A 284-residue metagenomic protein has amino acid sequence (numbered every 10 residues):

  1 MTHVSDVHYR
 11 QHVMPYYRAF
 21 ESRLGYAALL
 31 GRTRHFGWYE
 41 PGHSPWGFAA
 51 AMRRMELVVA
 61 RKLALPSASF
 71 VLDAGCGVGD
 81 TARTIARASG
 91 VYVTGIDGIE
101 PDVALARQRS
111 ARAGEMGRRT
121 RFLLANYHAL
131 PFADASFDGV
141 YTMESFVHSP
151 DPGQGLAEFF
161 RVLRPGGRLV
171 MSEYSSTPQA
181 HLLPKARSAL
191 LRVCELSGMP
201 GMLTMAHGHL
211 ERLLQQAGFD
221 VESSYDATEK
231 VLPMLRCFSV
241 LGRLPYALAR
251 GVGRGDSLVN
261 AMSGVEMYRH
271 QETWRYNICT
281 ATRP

Functional and structural regions predicted by a protein language model:
M1-A27: N-terminal auxiliary segments of SAM/dcSAM-dependent transferases
W46-S67: Conserved alpha-helix/loop element of class I SAM-dependent methyltransferases that forms part of the SAM/SAH-binding
F70-L72, V78-A129: Class I SAM-dependent methyltransferase SAM/SAH-binding core
H128-G139: A short acidic, Gly/Pro-enriched loop at the edge of an enzyme's catalytic core that lines a small-molecule cofactor
G139-D151: A short SAM/SAH-binding and catalytic strip from SAM-dependent methyltransferases
G153-R168: A short glycine-rich, Lys/Arg-flanked "PGG" loop and its adjoining helix->strand segment in the class I
V170-R192: Conserved class I S-adenosyl-L-methionine
L183-P184, L191-Y276, P284: Substrate-binding/catalytic lobe of Class I Rossmann-like enzymes that use SAM or dcSAM, i.e., the mid-to-C-terminal
